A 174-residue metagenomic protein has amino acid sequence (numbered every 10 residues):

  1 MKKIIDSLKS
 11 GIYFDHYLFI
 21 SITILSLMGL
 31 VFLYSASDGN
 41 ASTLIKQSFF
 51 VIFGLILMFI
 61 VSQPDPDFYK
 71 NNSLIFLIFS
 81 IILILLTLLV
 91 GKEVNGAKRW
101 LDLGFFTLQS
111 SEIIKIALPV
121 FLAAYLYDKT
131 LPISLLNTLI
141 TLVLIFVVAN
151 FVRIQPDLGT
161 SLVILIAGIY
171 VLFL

Functional and structural regions predicted by a protein language model:
M1-G11: Short, Lys/Arg-rich, polar N-terminal cytosolic tail immediately upstream of the first transmembrane signal-anchor
Y13-F19: Membrane-interface helix starts
F19-L27, V31-L174: Hydrophobic alpha-helical transmembrane segments of multi-pass inner membrane proteins, especially in bacterial systems
